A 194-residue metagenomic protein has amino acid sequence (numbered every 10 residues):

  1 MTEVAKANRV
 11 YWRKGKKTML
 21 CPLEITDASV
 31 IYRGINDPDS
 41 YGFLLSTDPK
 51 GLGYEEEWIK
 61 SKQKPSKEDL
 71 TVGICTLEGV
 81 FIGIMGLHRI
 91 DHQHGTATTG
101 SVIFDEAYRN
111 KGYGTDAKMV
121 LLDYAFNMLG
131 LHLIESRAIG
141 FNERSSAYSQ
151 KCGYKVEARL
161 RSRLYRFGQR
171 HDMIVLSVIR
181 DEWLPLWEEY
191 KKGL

Functional and structural regions predicted by a protein language model:
M1-V30, I35-D37, T71, C75-L194: Acyl-donor (CoA/ACP) binding surface of acyl/acetyltransferases
E24, D48-L52, K67: Generic structural signal for well-ordered secondary structure
D39-K60: Conserved GNAT-fold acetyl-CoA-binding loop/helix
K50-Y54, K62-K64, I103-F104, K192-G193: Juxtamembrane/interface motifs at transmembrane-helix termini
K60-G73: A short helix-loop-beta-strand connector motif used in the catalytic cores of GNAT acetyltransferases and, in some
